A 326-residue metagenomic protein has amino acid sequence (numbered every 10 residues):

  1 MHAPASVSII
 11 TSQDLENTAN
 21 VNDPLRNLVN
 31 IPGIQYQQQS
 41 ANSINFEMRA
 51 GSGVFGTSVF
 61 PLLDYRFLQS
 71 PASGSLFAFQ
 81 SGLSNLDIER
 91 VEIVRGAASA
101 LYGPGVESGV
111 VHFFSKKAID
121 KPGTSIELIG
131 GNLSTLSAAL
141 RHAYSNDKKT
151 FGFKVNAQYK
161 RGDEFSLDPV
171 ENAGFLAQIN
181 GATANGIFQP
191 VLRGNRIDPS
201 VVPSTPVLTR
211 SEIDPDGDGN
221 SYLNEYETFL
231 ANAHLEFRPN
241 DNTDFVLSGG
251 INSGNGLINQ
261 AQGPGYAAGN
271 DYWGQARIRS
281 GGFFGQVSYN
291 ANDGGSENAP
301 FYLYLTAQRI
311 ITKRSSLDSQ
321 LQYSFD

Functional and structural regions predicted by a protein language model:
M1-T18, N45: N-terminal periplasmic "start-of-domain" segments of outer-membrane beta-barrel proteins
V7, L25-F67, E89: Extracytoplasmic beta-strand/coil segments of soluble accessory domains associated with Gram-negative outer-membrane
P24-N27, I44-R49, V59-D64, A78-S81 (+3 more regions): N-terminal periplasmic accessory domains that precede and gate Gram-negative outer-membrane beta-barrel machines
I44, G109, P122, L136-L140 (+7 more regions): Hydrophobic, lipid-facing positions within transmembrane beta-strands of outer-membrane proteins
R66-R95: Short acidic/polar hinge/loop motifs at secondary-structure boundaries that mediate gating or recognition
V94, F114, A139-S145, N156 (+4 more regions): Transmembrane beta-barrel domains of outer membrane proteins
D120, E127-I129, R141-A267: Periplasmic-side early beta-strands and strand-to-turn transitions of outer-membrane beta-barrels
Y222-T228, N242-S315: Flexible loop and strand-edge segments within Gram-negative outer membrane beta-barrel domains
